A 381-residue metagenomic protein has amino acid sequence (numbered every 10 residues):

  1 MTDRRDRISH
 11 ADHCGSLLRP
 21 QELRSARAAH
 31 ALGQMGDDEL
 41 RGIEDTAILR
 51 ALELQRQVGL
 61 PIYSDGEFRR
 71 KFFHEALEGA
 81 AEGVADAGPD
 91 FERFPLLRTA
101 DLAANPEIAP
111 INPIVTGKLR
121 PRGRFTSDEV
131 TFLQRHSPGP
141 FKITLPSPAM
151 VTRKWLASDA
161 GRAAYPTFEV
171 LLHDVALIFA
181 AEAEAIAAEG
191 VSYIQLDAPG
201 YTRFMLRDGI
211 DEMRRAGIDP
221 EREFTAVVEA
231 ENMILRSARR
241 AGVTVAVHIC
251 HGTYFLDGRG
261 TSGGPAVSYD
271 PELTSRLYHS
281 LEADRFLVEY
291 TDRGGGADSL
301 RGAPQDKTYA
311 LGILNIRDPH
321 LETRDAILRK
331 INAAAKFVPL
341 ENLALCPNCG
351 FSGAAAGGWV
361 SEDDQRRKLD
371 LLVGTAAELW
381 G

Functional and structural regions predicted by a protein language model:
M1-G381: Domain-level signal for soluble alpha/beta catalytic cores
